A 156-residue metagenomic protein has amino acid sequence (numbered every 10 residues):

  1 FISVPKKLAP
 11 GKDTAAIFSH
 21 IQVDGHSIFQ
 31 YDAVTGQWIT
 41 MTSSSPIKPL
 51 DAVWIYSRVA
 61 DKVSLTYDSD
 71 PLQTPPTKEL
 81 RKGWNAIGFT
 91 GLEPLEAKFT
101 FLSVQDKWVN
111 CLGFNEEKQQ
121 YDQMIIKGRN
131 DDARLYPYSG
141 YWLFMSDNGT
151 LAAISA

Functional and structural regions predicted by a protein language model:
F1-A156: N-terminal exported-region signature
